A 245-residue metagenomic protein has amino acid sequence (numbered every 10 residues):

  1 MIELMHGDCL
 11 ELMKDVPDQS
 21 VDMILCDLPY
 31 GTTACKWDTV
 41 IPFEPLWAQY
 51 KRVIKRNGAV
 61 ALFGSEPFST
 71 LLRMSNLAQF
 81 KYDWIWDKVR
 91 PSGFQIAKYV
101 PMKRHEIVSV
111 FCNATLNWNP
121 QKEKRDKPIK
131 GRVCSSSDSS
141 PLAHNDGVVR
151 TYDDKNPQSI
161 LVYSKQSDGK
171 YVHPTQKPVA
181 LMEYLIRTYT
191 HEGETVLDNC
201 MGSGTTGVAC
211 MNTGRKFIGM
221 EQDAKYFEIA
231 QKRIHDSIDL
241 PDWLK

Functional and structural regions predicted by a protein language model:
M1-M220, K225-I229, K245: Core catalytic lobe of class I
Q231-L244: Short, conserved SAM-binding/catalytic segment of Class I S-adenosyl-L-methionine-dependent methyltransferases
